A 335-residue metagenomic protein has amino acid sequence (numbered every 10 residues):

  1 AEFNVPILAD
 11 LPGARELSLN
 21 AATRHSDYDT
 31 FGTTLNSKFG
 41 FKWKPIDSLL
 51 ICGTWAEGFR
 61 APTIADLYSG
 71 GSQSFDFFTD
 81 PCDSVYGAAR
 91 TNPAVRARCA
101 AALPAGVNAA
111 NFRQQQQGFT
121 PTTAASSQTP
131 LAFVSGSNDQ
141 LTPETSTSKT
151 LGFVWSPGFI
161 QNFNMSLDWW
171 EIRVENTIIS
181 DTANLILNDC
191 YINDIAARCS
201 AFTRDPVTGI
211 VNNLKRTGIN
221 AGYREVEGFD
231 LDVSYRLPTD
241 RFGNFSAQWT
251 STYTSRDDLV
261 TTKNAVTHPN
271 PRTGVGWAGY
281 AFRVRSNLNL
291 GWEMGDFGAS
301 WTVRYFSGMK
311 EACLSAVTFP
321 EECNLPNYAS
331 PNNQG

Functional and structural regions predicted by a protein language model:
A1-F3, L35-F41, L49, S137 (+4 more regions): Hydrophobic, lipid-facing positions within transmembrane beta-strands of outer-membrane proteins
A1-K44, S146-G152: Surface-exposed extracellular loop regions of Gram-negative outer-membrane beta-barrel proteins
E2-P6, A22, G40-K44, T142 (+5 more regions): Transmembrane beta-barrel domains of outer membrane proteins
I7, T23-D29, W55-A61, Y68-G70 (+7 more regions): Transmembrane beta-strands of outer-membrane beta-barrel pores
L8-L17, S48, A89-R98, G106-N108 (+4 more regions): Short loop/turn motifs that connect adjacent beta-strands in outer-membrane beta-barrel proteins
A22-D27, G136-D139, K215-N220, H268-W277 (+2 more regions): Extracellular loop and loop/strand-boundary signature of outer-membrane beta-barrel proteins
A65-M165, L214-F229, Y280-R283: Outer-membrane beta-barrel signature, preferentially recognizing the C-terminal barrel domain of Gram-negative
N162-L314: Gram-negative outer-membrane beta-barrel transporters
